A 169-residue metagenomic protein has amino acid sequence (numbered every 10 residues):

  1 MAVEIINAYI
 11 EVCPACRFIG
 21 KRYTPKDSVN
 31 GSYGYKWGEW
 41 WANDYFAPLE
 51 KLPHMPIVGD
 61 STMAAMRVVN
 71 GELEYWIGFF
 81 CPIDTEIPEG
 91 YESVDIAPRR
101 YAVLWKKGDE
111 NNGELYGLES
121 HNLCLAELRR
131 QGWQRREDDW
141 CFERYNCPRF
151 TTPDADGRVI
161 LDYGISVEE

Functional and structural regions predicted by a protein language model:
M1-E169: A solvent-exposed interaction/effector surface
